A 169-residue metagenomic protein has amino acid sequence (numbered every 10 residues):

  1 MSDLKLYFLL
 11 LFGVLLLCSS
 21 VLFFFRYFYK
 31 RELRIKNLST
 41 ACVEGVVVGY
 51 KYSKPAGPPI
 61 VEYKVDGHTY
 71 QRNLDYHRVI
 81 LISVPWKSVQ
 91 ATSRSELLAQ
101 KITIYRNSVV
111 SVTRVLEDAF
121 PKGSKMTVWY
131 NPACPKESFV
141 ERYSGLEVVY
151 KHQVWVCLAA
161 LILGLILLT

Functional and structural regions predicted by a protein language model:
S2-G13, S20-L158, L163: Oxidizing extracytosolic/periplasmic lumen-facing domains of membrane-embedded or membrane-associated proteins
S19-S20, L168: Low-complexity, intrinsically disordered/propeptide-like segments
L163-T169: Juxtamembrane boundary at the C-terminal end of a transmembrane helix
